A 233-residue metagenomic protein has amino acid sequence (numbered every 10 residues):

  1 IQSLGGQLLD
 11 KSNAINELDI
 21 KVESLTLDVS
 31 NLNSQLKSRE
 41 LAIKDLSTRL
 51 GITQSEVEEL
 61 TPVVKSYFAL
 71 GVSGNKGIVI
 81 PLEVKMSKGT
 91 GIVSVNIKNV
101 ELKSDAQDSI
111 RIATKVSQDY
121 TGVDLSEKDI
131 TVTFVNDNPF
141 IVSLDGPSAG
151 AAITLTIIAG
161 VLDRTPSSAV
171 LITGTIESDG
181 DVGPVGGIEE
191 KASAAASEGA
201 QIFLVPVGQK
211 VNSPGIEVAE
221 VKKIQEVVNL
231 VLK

Functional and structural regions predicted by a protein language model:
Q2-K233: Peripheral, non-AAA+ core regions of ATP-driven protein-machinery
